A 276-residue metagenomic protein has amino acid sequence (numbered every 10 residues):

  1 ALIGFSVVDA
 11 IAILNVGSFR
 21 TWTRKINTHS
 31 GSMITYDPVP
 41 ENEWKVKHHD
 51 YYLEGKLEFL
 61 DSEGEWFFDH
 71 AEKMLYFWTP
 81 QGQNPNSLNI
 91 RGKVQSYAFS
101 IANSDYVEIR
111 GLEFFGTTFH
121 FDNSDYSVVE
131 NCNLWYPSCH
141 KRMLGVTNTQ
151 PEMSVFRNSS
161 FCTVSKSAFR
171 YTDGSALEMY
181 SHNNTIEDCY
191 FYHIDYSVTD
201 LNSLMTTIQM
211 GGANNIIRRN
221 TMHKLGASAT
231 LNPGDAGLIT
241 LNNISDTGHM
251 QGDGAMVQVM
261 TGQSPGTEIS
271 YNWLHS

Functional and structural regions predicted by a protein language model:
A1, H49-F59, T149-P151, I194 (+3 more regions): Surface-exposed acidic, glycine/proline-enriched linker/cap segments that occur as 15-30-residue helix-coil
A1-M153, R157, V198: Extracellular polysaccharide-degrading/modifying enzymes targeting complex plant/algal/animal polysaccharides
S18, E58, N148, S159 (+4 more regions): Short, glycine/acidic-rich beta->alpha junctions
G92-A98, F115-G116, M143-V155, Y171-E178 (+3 more regions): Extracellular beta-strand/beta-solenoid scaffold signature
D105-F115, Y126-S138, N158-G174, H182-S197 (+3 more regions): Right-handed parallel beta-helix
